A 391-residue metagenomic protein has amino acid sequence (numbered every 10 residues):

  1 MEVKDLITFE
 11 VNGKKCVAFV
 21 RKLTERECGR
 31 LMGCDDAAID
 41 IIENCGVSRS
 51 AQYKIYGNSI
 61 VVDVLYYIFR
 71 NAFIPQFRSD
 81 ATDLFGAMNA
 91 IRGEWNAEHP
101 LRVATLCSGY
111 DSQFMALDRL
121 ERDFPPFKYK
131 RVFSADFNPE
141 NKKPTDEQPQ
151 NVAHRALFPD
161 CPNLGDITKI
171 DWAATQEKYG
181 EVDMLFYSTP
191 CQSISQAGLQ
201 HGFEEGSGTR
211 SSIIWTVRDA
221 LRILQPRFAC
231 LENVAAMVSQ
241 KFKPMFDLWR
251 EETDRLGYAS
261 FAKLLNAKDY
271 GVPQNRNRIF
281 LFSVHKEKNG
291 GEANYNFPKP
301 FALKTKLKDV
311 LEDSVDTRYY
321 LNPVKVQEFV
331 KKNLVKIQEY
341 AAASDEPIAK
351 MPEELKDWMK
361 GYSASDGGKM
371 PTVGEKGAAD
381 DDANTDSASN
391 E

Functional and structural regions predicted by a protein language model:
M1, A173-M184, I194-E391: Class I S-adenosyl-L-methionine
M1-R102, Q338-E391: C-terminal target-recognition/interaction regions appended to catalytic cores
E27, D35, I60, C107 (+5 more regions): Short, flexible loop/turn elements at secondary-structure junctions
D36-A37, R122, Y258: Short aromatic/hydrophobic-glycine micro-motifs
A37-A38, C191, E287: Active-site/binding-pocket entry motifs
V62-I74, M115, V152, D247 (+2 more regions): A broad, structural surface signal
M88-F228, A235-D247, D254: Core alpha/beta nucleotide-donor-binding catalytic domains of modification enzymes
